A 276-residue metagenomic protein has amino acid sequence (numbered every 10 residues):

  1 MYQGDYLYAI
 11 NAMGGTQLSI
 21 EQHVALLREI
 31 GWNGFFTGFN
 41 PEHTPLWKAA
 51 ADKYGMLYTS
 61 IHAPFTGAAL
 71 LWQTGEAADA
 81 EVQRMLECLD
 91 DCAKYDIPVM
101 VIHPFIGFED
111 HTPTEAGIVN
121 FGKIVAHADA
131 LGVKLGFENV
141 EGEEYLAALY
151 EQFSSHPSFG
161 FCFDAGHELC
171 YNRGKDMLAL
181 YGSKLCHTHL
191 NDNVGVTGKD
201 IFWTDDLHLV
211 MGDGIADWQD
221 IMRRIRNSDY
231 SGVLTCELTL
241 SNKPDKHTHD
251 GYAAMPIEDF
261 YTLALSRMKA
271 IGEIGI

Functional and structural regions predicted by a protein language model:
M1-E87, A93, S183, A254-I276: N-terminal pre-domain/capping segments
M1-Y8, T16-A25, I97, L146-F159 (+1 more regions): Histidine-acidic metal/acid-base catalytic patches
I10-G14, T37-P41, S60-F65, I102-P104 (+4 more regions): A cross-domain feature marking catalytic cores of carbohydrate-active enzymes and several ubiquitous metabolic/repair
G14-I20, G34-W47, A69-L71, E76 (+5 more regions): Acidic-and-aromatic substrate-binding clefts and catalytic sites of carbohydrate-active enzymes
A50-G67, I118-L131, A216-Q219: Alpha-helix-loop-beta-strand connector modules within alpha/beta enzyme cores
P64-Q83, I106-A116, K199-L209, P244-A254: Surface-exposed, active-site-proximal loop segments in enzymatic domains
W72-F161: Active-site acidic/histidine proton-transfer and metal-coordination neighborhood in alpha/beta enzyme cores
